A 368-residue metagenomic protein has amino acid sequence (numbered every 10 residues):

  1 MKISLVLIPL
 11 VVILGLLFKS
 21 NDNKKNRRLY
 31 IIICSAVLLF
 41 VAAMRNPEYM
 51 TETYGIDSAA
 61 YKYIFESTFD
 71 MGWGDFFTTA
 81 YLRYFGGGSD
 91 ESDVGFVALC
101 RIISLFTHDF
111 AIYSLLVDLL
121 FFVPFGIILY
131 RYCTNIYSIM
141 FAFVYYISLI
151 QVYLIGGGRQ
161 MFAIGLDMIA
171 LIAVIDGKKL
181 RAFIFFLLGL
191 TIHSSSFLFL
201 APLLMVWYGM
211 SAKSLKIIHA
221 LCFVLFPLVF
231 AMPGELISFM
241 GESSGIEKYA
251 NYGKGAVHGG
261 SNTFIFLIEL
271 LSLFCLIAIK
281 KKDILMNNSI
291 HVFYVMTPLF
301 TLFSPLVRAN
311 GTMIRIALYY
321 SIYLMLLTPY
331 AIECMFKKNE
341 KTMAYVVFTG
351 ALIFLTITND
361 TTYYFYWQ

Functional and structural regions predicted by a protein language model:
D22-S114, I357-Q368: TM-lumen/periplasm interface segments of multi-pass membrane proteins, especially the first transmembrane helix
L29, L129-I147: Transmembrane-helix signature of polytopic, membrane-embedded enzymes that assemble or transfer cell-envelope glycans
M44, T53-Y63, T68-D75, V97 (+4 more regions): Alpha-helical transmembrane segments and terminal signal-anchor/GPI-anchor hydrophobic tails, characterized by long
L116-Y132: Transmembrane-helix motifs of polytopic, lipid-linked glycan transferases
C133, D167-R181: Membrane-interface transmembrane helices that cradle and orient dolichyl/undecaprenyl
I150, A173, R181-M205: Membrane-interface alpha helices of multi-pass inner-membrane proteins
L154-M161: Short acidic/glycine- and proline-prone juxtamembrane loop motifs at membrane-interface regions of multi-pass membrane
K216-V224, K337-T356: Signature aromatic-anchored transmembrane alpha helix within multi-pass, membrane-resident enzymes that catalyze glycan
